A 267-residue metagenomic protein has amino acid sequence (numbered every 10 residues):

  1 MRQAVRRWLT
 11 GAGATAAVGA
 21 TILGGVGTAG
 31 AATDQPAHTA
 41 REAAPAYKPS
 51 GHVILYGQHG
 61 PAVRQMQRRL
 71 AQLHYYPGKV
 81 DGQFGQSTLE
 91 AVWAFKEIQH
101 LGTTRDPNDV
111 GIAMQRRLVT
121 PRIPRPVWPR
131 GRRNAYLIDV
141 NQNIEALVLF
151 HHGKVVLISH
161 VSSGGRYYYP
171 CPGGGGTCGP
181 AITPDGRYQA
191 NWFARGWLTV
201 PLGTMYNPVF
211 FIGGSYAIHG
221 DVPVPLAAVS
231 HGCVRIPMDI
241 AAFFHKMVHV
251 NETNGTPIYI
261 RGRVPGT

Functional and structural regions predicted by a protein language model:
R2-G11, A20-D81: Acidic, Ser/Thr/Pro/Gly-enriched interdomain connector segments
T15, A32, P121, R125 (+3 more regions): Exported/periplasmic cell-wall-interacting domains
A44-G51, I98-D106, I112-Y136: Intrinsically disordered, low-complexity Ser/Thr-rich linker and spacer segments in cell-wall-related proteins
V53-R64, R68-R117: Short acidic, glycine/serine/threonine-rich helix-capping segments at coil-helix boundaries
V63-Q67, L89, W93, Q115 (+6 more regions): Extracytoplasmic/secreted envelope proteins and their assembly/folding machinery, especially bacterial periplasmic
R68-Y75, W93-L101, V119-I123, H152 (+3 more regions): Sec-exported extracytoplasmic/periplasmic mature domains
R125-Y167: A structural motif detector for short, solvent-exposed N-terminal "entry" segments of globular domains
C171-C178: Surface-exposed intrinsically disordered loops and tails
